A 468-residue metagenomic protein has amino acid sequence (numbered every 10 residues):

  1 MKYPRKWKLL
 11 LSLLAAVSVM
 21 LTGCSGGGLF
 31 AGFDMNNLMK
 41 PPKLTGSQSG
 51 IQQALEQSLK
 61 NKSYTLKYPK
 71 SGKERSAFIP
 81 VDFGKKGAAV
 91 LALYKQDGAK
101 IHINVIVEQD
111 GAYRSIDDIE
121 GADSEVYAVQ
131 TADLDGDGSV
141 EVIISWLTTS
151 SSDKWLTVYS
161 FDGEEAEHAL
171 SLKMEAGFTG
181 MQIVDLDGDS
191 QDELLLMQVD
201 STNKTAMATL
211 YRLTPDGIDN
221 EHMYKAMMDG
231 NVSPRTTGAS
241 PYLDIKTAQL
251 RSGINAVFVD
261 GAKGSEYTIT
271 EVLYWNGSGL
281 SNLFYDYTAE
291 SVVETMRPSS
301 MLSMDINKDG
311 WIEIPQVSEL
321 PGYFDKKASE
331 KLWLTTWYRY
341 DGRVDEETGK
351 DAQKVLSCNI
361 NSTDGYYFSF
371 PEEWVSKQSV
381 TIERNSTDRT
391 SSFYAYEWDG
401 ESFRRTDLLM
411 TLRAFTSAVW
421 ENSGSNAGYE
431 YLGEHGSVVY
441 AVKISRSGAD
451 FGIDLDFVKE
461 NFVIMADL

Functional and structural regions predicted by a protein language model:
Y3-L29: Sec-dependent N-terminal signal peptides of Gram-positive bacterial secreted proteins and lipoproteins
W7-L10, T214, S445: Small/flexible residues
V19, C24-V380, S386, S391-Y394 (+3 more regions): Beta-propeller-forming repeat regions
S437-S447: Short, well-ordered beta-strand elements
R446-L468: C-terminal partner/receptor-binding element of secreted or periplasmic proteins
